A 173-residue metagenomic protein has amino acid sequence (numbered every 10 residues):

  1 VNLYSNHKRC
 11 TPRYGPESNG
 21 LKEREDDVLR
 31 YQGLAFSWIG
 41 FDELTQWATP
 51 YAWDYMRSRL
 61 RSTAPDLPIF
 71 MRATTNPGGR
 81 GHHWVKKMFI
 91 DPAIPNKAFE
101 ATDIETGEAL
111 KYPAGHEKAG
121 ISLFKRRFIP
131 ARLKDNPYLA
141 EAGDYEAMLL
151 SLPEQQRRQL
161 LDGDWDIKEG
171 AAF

Functional and structural regions predicted by a protein language model:
V1-S37: Inter-Walker segment of RecA-like/P-loop motor cores
L3-S5, I121-F124, E154: A generic structural signal for short, non-catalytic loop/turn and secondary-structure boundary residues
H7-C10, S37-W38, A64-R72: Loop/turn-to-beta-strand initiation segments
Y31, V85, L161: Short clusters of hydrophobic/aromatic residues that line enzyme substrate/ligand-binding pockets
A35, F70, F124-R127, Y145 (+1 more regions): Residues that flank catalytic or metal-binding motifs in active/ligand-binding sites
D42-L44: Walker B catalytic acidic pair
Q46-N136: ASCE P-loop NTPase helicase motor core
R132-F173: ATPase catalytic-site recognition across NTP-hydrolyzing enzymes
